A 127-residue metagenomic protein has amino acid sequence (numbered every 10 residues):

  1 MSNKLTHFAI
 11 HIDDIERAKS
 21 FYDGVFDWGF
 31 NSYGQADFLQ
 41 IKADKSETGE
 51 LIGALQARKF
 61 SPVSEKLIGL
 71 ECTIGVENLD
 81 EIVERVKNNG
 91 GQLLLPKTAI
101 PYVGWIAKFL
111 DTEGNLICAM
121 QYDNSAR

Functional and structural regions predicted by a protein language model:
M1-K4, S64-G69, P101: Short glycine-enriched loop/turn motifs at secondary-structure junctions
S2-L5, A9-E50: Core segments of cupin and vicinal oxygen chelate
N3, I10, G34, V83-R127: Vicinal oxygen chelate
Q40, T73, I106-K108: Short hydrophobic/aromatic beta-strand element in the GNAT-like acyltransferase core that lines or flanks the acyl-donor
E50-A57: A short, structured beta-strand/loop element
E65-Q92: Mid-chain, well-packed structural core segment of small domains
